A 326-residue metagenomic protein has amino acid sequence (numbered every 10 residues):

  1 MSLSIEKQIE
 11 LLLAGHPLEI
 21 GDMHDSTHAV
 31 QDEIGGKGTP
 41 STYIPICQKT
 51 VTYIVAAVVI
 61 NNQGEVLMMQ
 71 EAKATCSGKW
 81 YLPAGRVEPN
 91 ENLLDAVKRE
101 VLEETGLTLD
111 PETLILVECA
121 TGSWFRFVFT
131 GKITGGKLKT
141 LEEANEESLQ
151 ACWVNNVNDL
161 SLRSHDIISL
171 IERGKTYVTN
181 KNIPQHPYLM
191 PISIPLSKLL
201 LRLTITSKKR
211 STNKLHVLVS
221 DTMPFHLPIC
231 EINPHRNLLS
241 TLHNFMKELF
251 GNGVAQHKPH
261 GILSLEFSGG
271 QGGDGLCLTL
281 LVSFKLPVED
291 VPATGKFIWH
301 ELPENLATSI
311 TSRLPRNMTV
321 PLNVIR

Functional and structural regions predicted by a protein language model:
S2-A56, K175-L201: Acidic, metal-coordinating catalytic segment for phosphate/diphosphate chemistry, firing primarily on the Nudix
A72, R202-M223: Eukaryote-biased recognition of intrinsically disordered, low-complexity regulatory segments
T75-K79, M223-H226: A conserved beta-turn-beta hairpin within the catalytic core of GNAT-like acetyltransferases that forms part
V87-D110, E118-I194, C230-R326: Unchanged
